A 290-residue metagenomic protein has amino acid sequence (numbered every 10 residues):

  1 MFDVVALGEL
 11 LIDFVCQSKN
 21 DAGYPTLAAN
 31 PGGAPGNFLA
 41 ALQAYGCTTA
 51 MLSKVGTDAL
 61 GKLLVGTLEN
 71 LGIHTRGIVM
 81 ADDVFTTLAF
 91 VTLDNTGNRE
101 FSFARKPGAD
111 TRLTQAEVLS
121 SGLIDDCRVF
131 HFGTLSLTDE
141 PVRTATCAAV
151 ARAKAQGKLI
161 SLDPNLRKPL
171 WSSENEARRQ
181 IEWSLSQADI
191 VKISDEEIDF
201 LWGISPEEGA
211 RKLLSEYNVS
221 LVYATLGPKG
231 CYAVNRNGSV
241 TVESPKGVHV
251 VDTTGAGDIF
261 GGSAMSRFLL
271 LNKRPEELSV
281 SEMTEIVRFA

Functional and structural regions predicted by a protein language model:
M1-H74: Glycine-rich phosphate/adenosyl-contacting loop at the front of the ribokinase-like
M1-V5, A151-R152, P206-A290: Conserved phosphate-binding/catalytic region of the ribokinase-like
I12, C16, T57, L166-K168 (+4 more regions): Short, glycine/acidic-enriched loop or turn micro-motifs at the edges of active sites
F14, S102, E140, L201 (+2 more regions): Residues that scaffold the ATP/ADP-binding catalytic core of kinase and kinase-like folds
L42, S194, G257: Short, conserved phosphate/pyrophosphate- and ester-handling motifs at nucleotide-, phospho-/glycolipid
T48-T134: Conserved N-terminal subdomain of the carbohydrate kinase-like
V129, L135-K212, V219, K229-C231: Conserved beta-alpha-beta core of the PfkB/ribokinase-like small-molecule kinase fold
